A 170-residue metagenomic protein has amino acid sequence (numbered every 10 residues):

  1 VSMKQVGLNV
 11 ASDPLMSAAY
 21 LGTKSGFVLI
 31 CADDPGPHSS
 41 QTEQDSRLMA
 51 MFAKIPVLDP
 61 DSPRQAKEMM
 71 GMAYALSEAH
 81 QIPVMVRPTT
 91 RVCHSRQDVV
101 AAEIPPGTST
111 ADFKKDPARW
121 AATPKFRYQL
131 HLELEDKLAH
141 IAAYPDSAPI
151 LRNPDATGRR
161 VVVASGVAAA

Functional and structural regions predicted by a protein language model:
V1-E78: Thiamine diphosphate
P60-A170: Flexible, low-complexity linker and terminal segments
